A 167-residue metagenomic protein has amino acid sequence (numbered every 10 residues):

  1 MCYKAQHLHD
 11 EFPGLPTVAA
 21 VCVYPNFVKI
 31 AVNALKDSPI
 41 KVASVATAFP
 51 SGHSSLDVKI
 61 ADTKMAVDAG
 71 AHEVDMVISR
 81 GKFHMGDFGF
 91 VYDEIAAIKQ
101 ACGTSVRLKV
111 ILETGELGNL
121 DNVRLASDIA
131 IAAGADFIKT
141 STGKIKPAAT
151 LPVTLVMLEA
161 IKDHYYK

Functional and structural regions predicted by a protein language model:
M1-P16, N26-K167: Alpha/beta enzyme core
